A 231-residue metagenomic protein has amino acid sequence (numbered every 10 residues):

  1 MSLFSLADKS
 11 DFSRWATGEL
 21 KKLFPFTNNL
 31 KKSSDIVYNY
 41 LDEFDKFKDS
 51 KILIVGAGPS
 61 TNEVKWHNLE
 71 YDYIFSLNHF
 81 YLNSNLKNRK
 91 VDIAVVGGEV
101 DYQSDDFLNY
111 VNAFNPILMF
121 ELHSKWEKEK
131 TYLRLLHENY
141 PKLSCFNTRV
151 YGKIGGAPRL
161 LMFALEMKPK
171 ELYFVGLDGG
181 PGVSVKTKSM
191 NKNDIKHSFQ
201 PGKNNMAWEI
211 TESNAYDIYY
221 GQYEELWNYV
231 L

Functional and structural regions predicted by a protein language model:
S2-L231: Metal-ion/cofactor- or nucleotide/acyl-coenzyme-handling active-site neighborhoods
